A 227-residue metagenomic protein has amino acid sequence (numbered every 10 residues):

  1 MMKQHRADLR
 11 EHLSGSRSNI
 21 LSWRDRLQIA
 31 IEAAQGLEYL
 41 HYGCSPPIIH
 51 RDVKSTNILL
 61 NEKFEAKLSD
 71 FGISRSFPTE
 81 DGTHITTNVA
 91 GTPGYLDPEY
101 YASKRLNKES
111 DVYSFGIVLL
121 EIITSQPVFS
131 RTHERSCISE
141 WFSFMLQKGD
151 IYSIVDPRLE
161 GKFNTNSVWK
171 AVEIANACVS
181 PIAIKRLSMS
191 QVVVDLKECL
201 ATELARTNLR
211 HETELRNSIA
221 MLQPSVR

Functional and structural regions predicted by a protein language model:
M1-R227: Conserved eukaryotic protein kinase-like
